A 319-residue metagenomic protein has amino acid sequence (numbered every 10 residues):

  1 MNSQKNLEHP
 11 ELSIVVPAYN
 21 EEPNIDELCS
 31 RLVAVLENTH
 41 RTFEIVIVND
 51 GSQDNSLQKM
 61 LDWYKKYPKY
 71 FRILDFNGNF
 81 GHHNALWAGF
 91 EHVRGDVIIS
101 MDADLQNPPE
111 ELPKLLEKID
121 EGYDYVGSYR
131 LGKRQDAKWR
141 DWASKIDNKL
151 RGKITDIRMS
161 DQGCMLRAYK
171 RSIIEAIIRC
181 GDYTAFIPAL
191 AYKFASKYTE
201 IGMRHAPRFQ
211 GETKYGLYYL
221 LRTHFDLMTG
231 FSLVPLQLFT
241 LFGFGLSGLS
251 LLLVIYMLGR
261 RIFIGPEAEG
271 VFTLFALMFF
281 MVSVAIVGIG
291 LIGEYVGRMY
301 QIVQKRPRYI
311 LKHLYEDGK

Functional and structural regions predicted by a protein language model:
M1-A137: Structured catalytic core of nucleotide-sugar glycosyltransferases
M1-H9, F186-K319: Hydrophobic helical membrane-anchoring modules
I14, L32, G89, D104 (+7 more regions): Residue-level signature of catalytic and energy-coupling elements of molecular machines, predominantly ATP/GTP-dependent
N20-P23, Q106, E110, I178 (+3 more regions): Residues in soluble alpha-helical coiled-coils and helical-bundle/repeat scaffolds
K65, E91, E117, E121 (+5 more regions): Solvent-exposed polar/charged
F71-G78, H82-H92, P109-A185, A206-F225: Acceptor/aglycone-binding surface of glycosyltransferases and processive sugar-polymer synthases
